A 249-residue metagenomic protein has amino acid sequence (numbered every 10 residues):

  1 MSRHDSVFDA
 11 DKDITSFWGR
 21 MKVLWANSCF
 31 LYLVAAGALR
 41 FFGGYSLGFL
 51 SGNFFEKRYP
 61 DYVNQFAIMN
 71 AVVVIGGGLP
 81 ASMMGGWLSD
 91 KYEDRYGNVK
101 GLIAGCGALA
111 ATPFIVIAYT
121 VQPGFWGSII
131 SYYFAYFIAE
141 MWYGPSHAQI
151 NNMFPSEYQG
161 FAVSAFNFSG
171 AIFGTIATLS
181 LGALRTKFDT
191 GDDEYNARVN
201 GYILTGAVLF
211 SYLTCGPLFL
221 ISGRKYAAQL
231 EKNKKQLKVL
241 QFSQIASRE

Functional and structural regions predicted by a protein language model:
M1-V34, F242-S243: Juxtamembrane intracellular "pre-TM" segments in multi-pass secondary transporters
S2-K12, S222-E249: Intrinsic disorder in cytosolic terminal tails and internal cytosolic loops of multi-pass membrane transporters
N27-M83, A139-H147, G174-G182: Extracytoplasmic gate region of multi-pass secondary transporters
V63-A67, S156-F166: Loop-to-transmembrane helix entry/capping segments in MFS-fold secondary transporters and related SLC/MFSD carriers
D90-G107: Cytoplasmic membrane-interface "Motif A"-like loop-to-helix N-cap segments of 12-TM Major Facilitator Superfamily
V99-L102, A183-L209: A membrane-interface helix-boundary motif in multi-pass transporters
T112-V121, L204-L240: Multi-pass alpha-helical transporter architecture, strongest for 12-TM Major Facilitator/SLC carriers used
F125-Y143: Hydrophobic core of transmembrane alpha-helices in multi-pass small-molecule transporters, especially MFS/SLC-type
